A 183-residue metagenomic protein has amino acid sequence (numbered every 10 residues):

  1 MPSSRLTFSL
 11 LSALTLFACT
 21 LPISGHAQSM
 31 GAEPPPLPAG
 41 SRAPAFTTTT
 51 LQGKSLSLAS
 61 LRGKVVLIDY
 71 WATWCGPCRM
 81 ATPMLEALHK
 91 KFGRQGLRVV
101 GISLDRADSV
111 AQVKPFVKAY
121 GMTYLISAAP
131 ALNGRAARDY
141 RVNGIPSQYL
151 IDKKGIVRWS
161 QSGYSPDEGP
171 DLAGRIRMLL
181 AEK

Functional and structural regions predicted by a protein language model:
S9-S24: Bacterial N-terminal signal peptides
Q28-A59, Y124: N-terminal "domain-start" segment that seeds a small globular fold
K64-V66, Y70-W74, R106, G144: Short pre-active-site segment immediately N-terminal to redox-active cysteine/selenocysteine motifs in thiol-based
Y70-A87: Conserved redox-active cysteine motifs that mediate thiol-disulfide chemistry, especially di-cysteine Cys-X(1-2)-Cys
G96-V110, M122-L132: Thiol-based oxidoreductase modules, predominantly thioredoxin-like and allied folds used for disulfide exchange
K114-K154: Short, internal strand/loop/helix patches that form the active-site neighborhood or redox-interaction surface
L150-K183: Thiol-/selenol-based redox modules, centered on thioredoxin-like and closely related oxidoreductase domains
